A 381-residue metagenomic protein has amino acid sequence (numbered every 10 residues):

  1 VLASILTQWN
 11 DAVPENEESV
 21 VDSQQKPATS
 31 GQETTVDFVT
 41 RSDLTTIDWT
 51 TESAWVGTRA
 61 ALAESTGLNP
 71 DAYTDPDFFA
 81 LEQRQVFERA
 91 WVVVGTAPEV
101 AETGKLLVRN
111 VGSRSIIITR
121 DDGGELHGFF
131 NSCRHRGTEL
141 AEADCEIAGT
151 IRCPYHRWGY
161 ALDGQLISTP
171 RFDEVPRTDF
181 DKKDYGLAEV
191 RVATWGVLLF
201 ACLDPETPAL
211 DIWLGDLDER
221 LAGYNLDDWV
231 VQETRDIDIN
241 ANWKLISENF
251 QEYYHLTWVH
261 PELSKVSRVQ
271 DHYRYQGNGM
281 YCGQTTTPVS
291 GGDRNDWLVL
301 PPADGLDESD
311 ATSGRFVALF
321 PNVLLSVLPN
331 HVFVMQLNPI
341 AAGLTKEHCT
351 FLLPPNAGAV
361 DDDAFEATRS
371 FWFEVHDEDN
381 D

Functional and structural regions predicted by a protein language model:
S4, W9, E18, K26-T34 (+4 more regions): C-terminal catalytic domain of Rieske-type non-heme iron oxygenases
L6, P14-D22, K26, E99-P205 (+1 more regions): Rieske [2Fe-2S] iron-sulfur-binding domain
G31-D144, V190-A193: N-terminal pre-ligand scaffold of iron-sulfur
T45-T50, D71-D75, E82, R152-Y160 (+2 more regions): Short low-complexity stretches enriched in small and charged residues
T58, E64, R136, L162 (+3 more regions): Glycine-rich, flexible loop/turn motifs
E88-A101, R171-P176, F316-P321: Short Pro/Gly-enriched beta-strand edge/turn motifs at strand-loop
